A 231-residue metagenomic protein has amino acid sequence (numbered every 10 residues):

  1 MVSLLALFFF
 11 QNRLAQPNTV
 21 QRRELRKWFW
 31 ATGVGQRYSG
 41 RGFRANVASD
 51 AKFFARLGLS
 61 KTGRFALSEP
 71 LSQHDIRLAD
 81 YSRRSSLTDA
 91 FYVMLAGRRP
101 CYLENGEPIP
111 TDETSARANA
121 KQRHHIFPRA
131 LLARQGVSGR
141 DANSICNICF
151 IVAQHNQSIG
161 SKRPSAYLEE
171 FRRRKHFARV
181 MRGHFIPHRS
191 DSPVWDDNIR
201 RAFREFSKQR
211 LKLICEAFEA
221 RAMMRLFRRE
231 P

Functional and structural regions predicted by a protein language model:
M1, P17, Q21, S115 (+2 more regions): Secondary-structure capping and boundary motifs in well-ordered enzyme cores
M1-W30: Long, internal scaffold/assembly segments composed of regular secondary structure
Q16-P17, R37-G40, L132-Q135, S161-A166 (+2 more regions): Short conserved micro-motifs at the rims of enzyme active sites and ligand-binding pockets
E24-S39, R173-H184: Short, mixed-charge aromatic SLiMs
G33-R123, L131: Intrinsically disordered, low-complexity N-proximal targeting/linker segments that flank membranes
K121, A133-I159: Short beta-strand-alpha-helix junction that forms the catalytic/metal-binding core of metal-dependent nuclease domains
G139-A142, I159-I186: Polybasic, low-complexity binding patches
A178-P231: C-terminal, well-folded lobe of enzymatic/effector domains
